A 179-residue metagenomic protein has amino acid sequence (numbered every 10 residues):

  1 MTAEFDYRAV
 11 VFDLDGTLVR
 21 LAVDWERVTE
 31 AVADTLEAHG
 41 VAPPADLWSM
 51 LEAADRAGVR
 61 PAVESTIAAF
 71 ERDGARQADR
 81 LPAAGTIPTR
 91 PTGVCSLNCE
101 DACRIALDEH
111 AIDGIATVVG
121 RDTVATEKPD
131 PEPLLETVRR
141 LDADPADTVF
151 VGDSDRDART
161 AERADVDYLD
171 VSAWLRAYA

Functional and structural regions predicted by a protein language model:
M1-A45: Active-site neighborhood of HAD-like aspartate-dependent phosphohydrolases
M1-R8, P91, R104-A179: Asp-based, Mg2+/Mn2+-dependent phosphohydrolase catalytic module
W25-E26, L81, C99-D101, D155 (+1 more regions): Alpha-helix N-cap/helix-start and coil->helix boundary motif
V28-V32, E64, A68-E71, C103-A106: Hydrophobic alpha-helical core bundles mediating ligand binding, dimerization, or RNAP-core interactions
W48-A62: Short, surface-exposed acidic-centric catalytic microdomains
G58-F70, G114-V118: Short, basic/glycine-rich phosphate-binding loops at helix/coil junctions that contact nucleotide phosphates
A69-V94, C99-D101, D108: Short, acidic loop-to-helix structural element flanking the phosphoryl-transfer center in phosphate-processing enzymes
